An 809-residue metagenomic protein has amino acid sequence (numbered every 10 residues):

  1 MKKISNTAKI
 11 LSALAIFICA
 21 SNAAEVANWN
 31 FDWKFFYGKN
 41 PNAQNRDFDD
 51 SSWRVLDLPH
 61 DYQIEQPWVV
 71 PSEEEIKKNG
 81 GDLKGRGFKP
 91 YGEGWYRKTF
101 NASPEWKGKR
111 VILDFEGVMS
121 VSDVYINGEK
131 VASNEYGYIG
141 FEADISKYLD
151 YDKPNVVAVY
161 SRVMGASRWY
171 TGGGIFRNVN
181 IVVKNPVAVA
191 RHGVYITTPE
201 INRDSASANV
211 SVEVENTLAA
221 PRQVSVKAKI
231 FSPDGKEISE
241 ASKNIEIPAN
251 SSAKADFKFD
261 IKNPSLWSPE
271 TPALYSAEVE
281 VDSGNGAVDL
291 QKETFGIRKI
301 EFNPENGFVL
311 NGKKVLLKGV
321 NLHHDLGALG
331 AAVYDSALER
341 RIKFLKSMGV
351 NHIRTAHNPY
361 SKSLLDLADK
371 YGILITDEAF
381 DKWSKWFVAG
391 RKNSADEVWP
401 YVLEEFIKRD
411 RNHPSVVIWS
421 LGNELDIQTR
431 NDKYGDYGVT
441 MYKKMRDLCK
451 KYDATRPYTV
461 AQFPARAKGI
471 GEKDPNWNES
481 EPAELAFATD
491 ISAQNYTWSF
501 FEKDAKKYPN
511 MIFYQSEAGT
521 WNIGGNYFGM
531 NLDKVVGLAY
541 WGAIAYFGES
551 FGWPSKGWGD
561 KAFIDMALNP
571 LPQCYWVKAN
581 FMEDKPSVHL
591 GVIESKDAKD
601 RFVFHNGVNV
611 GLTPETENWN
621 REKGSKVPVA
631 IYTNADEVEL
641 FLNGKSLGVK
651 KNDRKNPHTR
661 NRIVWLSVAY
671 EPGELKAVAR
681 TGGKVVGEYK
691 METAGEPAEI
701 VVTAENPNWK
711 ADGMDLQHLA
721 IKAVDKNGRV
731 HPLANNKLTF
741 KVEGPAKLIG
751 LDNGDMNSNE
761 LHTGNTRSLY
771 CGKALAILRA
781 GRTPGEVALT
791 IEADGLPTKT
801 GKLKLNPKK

Functional and structural regions predicted by a protein language model:
A27-A43, D57-L58, Q63-I64, A166 (+8 more regions): Substrate-binding clefts and catalytic carboxylate motifs of secreted carbohydrate-active enzymes
A27-F31, F36-K39, R86-G87, Y91-T197 (+7 more regions): Accessory beta-strand-rich segments of carbohydrate-active enzymes
R46-F48, R222-K227, P269-S276, K626 (+5 more regions): Short flexible loop/turn segments that cap and initiate beta-strands
H60-D114, M119-I126, A132-E135, V182 (+9 more regions): Active-site-adjacent substrate/metal-binding segments within catalytic domains of carbohydrate-active enzymes
W106-K109, L149-P154, R168, P221 (+2 more regions): Short glycine/proline/serine/threonine-rich loop/turn segments at secondary-structure transition edges
I145, F257-L266, I663-Y670, N765-R782: Short, hydrophobic beta-strand segments
S207-E246, A255-F257, V627-V649, E674-A679 (+2 more regions): Beta-strand-rich binding/interaction modules
L290-F295, K684-G695, T798-N806: Edge beta-strands of extracellular beta-sandwich domains
